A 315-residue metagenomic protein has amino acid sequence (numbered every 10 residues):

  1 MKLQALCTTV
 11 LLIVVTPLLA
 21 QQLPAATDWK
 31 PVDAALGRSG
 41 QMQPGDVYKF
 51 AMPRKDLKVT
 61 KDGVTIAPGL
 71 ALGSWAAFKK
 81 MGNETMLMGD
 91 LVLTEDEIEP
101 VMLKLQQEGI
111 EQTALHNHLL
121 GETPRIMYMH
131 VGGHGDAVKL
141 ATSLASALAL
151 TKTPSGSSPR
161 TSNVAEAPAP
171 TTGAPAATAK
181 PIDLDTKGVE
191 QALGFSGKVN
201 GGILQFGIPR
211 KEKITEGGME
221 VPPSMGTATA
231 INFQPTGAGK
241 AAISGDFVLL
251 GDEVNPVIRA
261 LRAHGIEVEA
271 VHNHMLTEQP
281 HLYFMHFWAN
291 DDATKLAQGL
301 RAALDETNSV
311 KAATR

Functional and structural regions predicted by a protein language model:
M1-V10: Bacterial N-terminal signal peptides that target proteins for export
A5, Q21-K30, A35, A77-D96 (+6 more regions): Terminal, regulation- and interaction-focused segments at domain boundaries
V15-A20: N-terminal signal peptide c-region/cleavage motif recognized by signal peptidases
Q21-A34, S39-P53, L57-K61, A149-P209 (+2 more regions): Intrinsic disorder/low-complexity detector
K61-A77, Q112-L115, E212-G237, V271: Intrinsic, low-complexity N-terminal interaction/targeting segments
A67-G69, E95-G121, P223-M225, G251-L276: Extended intrinsically disordered, low-complexity coil regions enriched in Ser, Thr, Gly, Ala and often Pro
S74-A77, M127-H134, P222, T229-P235 (+4 more regions): A conserved regulatory-domain signal marking ACT and ACT-like small-molecule sensing domains and adjacent regulatory
L93-Q112, T123-T171, P175, A289-V310: Hydrophobic, ordered structural segments
